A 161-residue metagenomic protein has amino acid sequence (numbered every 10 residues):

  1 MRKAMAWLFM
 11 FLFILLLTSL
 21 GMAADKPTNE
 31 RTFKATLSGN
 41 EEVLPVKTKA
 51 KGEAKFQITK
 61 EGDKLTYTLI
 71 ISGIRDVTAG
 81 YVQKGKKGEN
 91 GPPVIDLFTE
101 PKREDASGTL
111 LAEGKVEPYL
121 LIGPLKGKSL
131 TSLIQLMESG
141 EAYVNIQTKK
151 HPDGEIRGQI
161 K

Functional and structural regions predicted by a protein language model:
M1-A6: Positively charged n-region of N-terminal signal peptides that target proteins for export
W7-S19: Bacterial N-terminal signal peptides
M22-K161: N-terminal leader/targeting pre-sequences
